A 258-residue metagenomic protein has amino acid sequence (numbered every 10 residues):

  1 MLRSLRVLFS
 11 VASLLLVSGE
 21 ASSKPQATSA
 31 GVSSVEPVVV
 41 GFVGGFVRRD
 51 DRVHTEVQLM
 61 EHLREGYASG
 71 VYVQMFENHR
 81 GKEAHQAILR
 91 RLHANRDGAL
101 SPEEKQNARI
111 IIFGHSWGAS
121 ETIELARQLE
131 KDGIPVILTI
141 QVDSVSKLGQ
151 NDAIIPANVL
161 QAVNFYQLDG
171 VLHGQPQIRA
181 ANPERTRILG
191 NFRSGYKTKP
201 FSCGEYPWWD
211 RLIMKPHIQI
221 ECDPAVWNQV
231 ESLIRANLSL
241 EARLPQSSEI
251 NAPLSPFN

Functional and structural regions predicted by a protein language model:
M1-F9: Bacterial N-terminal signal peptides that target proteins for export
L8-V17: Bacterial N-terminal signal peptides
E20-S22: Bacterial signal peptide processing site
K24-T28, V32-S33, A252-P256: Intrinsically disordered, low-complexity Gly/Pro-rich repeat tracts
T28-A108, L212, P216: Active-site catalytic motif of lipid deacylating hydrolases and related acyltransferases
V47-T55, F76-R80, F113-E121, I154 (+1 more regions): Extracytoplasmic/periplasmic, Sec-exported soluble proteins
Q58-L63, V71, I88-A180: Serine-dependent carboxylesterase/thioesterase catalytic core of lipase-like alpha/beta-hydrolase/SGNH enzymes
A157-N258: C-terminal catalytic-base region of ester-bond hydrolases, centering on the histidine of the charge-relay
